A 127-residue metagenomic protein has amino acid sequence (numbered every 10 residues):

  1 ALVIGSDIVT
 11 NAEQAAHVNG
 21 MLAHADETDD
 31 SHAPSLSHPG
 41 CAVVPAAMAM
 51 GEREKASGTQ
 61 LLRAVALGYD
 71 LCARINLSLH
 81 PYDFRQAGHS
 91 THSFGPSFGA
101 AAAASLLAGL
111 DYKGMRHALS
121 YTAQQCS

Functional and structural regions predicted by a protein language model:
A1-S127: N-terminal core-entry segment
